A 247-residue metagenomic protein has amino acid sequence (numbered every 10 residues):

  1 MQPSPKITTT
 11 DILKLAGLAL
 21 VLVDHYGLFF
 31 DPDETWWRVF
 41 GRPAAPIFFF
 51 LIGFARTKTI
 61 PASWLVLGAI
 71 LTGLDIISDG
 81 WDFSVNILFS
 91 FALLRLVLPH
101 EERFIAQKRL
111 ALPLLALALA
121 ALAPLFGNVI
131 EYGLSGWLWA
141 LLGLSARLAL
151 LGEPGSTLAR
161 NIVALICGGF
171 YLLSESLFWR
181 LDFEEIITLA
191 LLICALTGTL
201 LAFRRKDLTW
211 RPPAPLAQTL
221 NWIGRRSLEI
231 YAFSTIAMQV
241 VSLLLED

Functional and structural regions predicted by a protein language model:
M1-D247: Alpha-helical transmembrane segments and their immediate juxtamembrane cytosolic regions
